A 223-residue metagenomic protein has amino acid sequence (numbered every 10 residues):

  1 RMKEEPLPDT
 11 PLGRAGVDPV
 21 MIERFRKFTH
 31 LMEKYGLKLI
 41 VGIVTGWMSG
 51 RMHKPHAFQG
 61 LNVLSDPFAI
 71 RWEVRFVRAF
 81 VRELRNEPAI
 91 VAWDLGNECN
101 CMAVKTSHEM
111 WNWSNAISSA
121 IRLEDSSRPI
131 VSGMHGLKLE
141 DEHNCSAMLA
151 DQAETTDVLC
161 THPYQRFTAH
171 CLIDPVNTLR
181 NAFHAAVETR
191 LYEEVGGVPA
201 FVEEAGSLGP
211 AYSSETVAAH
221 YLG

Functional and structural regions predicted by a protein language model:
R1-P163, F167-H170, V176, R180-A182 (+4 more regions): Active-site mouth of glycoside hydrolases
G133, F201-E204: Active-site neighborhood of phospho(di)ester-bond hydrolases with catalytic His/Asp-centered motifs
V198: Short glycine/Trp-rich loop-beta-loop segment that forms part of the substrate-binding cleft
Y221-G223: Active-site-adjacent alpha-helix of alpha/beta-hydrolase-fold enzymes
